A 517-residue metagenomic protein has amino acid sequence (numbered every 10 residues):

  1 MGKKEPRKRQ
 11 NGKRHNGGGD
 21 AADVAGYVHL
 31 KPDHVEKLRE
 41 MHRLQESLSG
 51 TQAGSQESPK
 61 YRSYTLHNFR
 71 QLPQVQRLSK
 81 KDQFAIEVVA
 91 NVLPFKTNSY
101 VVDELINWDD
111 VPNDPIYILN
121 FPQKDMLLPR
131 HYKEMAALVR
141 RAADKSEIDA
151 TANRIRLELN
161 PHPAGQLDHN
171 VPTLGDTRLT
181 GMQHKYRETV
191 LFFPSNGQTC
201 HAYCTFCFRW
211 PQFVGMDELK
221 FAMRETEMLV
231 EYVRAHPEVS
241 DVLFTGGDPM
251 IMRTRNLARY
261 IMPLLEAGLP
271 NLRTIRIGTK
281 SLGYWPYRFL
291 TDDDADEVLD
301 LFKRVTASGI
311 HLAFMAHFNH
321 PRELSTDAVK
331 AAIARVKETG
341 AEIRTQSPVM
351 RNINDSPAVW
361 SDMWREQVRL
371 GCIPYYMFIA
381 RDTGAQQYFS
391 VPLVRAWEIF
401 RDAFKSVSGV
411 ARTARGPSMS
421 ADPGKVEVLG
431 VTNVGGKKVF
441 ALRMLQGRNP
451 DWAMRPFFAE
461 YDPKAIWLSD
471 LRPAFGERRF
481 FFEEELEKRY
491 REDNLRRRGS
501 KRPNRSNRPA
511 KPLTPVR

Functional and structural regions predicted by a protein language model:
G2-H184: Flexible, acidic/Gly-rich N-terminal and inter-domain linker regions that tether and position cofactor-handling modules
G2-K3, D20, V28, D33-V35 (+2 more regions): C-terminal accessory extensions appended to soluble enzyme cores
A85-L93, M182, F192, D217-E218 (+4 more regions): Conserved aromatic-histidine-acidic binding/catalytic patches
P94-F95, P249-I251, T383, S418: Gly/Ser/Thr-rich loops at beta-strand to alpha-helix junctions that form or flank small-molecule/cofactor-binding
H131-F193, F206-G309: Conserved Radical SAM active-site core
S195-Y203: Cysteine-centered iron-sulfur cluster-binding motifs in ferredoxin-type domains/subunits of redox enzymes
T199, L282, N319-P321, M350 (+4 more regions): Short, glycine-/Ser/Thr-/acidic-enriched flexible segments
E227-R234, D241, M250-R395, I399-G409: Conserved AdoMet/S-adenosylmethionine-binding subsite of the radical SAM
